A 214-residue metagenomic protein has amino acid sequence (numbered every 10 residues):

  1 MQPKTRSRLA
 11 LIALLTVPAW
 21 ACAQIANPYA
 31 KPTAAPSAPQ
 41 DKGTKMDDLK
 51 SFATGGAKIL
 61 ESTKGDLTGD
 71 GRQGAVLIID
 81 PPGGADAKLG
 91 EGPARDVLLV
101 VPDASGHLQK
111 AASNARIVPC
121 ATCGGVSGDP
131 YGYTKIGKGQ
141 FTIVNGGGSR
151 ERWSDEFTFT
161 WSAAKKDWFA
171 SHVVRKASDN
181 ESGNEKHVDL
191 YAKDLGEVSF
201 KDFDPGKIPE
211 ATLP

Functional and structural regions predicted by a protein language model:
Q2-L11: Bacterial N-terminal signal peptides that target proteins for export
T16-W20: N-terminal signal peptide c-region/cleavage motif recognized by signal peptidases
A23-P36, K50, P130-P214: Acidic, small-residue rich beta-repeat scaffolds with periodic aromatic anchors
I25-A30, G83-A115, F159-T160: Beta-propeller blade repeat segments, especially FG-GAP/WD-type strand-to-loop junctions in 6- to 7-bladed propeller
I25-G55, S105-G128, P214: Blade-edge motifs of beta-propeller repeat domains
F52-A53, A85-P93, G147-R150: Short consensus segments that form the blades of beta-propeller domains, in both extracellular/periplasmic
K58-L67, S127-G139: Beta-propeller blade termini
L67-I79, T134-N145: Acidic/hydrophobic-patterned starts of short beta strands in beta-sheet-rich repeat architectures
